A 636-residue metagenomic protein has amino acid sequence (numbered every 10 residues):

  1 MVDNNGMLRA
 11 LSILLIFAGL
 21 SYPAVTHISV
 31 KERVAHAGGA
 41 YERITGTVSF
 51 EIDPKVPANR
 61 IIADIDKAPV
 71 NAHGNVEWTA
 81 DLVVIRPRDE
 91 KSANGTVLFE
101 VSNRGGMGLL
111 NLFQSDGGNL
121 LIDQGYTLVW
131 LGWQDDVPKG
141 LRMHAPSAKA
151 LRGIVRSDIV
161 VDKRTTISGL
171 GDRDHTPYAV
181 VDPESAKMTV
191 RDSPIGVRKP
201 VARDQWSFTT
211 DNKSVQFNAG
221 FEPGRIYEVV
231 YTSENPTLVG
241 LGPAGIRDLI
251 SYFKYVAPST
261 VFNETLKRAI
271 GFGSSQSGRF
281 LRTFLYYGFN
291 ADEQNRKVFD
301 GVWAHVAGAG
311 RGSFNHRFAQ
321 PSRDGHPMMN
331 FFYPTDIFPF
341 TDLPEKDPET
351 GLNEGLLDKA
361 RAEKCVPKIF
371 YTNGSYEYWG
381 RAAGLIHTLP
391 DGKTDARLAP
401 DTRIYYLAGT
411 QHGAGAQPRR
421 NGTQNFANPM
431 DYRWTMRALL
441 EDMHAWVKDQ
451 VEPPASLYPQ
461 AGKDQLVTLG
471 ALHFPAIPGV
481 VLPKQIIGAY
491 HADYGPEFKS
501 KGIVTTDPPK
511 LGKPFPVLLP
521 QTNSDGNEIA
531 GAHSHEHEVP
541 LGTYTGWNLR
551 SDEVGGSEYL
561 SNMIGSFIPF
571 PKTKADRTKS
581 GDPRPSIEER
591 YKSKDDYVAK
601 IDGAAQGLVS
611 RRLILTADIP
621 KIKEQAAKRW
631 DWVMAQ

Functional and structural regions predicted by a protein language model:
D3-M7: Short, positively charged and aromatic/hydrophobic N-terminal segments
L14-P23: Hydrophobic h-region of N-terminal signal peptides that target proteins for export in Gram-negative bacteria
A24-Q636: C-terminal His-loop and adjacent cap/lid subdomain of alpha/beta-hydrolase
